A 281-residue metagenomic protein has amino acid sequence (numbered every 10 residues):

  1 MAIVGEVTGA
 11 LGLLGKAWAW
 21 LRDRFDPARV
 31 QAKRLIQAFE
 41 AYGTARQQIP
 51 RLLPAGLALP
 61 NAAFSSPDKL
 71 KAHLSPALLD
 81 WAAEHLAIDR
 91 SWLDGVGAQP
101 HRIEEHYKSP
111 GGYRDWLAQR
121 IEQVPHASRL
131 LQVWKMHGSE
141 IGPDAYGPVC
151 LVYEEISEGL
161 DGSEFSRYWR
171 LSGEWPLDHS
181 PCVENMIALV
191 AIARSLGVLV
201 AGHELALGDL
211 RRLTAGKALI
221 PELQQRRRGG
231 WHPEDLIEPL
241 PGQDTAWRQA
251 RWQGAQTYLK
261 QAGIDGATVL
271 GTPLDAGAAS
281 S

Functional and structural regions predicted by a protein language model:
M1-F25: Short, cationic, amphipathic peptide segments
A28-P54: Short basic helix-loop element that most often maps to the first helix and adjoining turn of HTH DNA-binding modules
T44, A58-L59, I88: The short coil/loop that forms the "turn" connecting the two helices of the helix-turn-helix
P54-L74, A83: Recognition helix of helix-turn-helix/homeodomain-like DNA-binding domains that insert into the DNA major groove
P76-W92: DNA major-groove recognition helix of helix-turn-helix/homeodomain DNA-binding modules
W81-H85, I103-Y107, L117-E122: Charged, alpha-helical interface segments at or near domain boundaries
D89-P110: Short amphipathic recognition helices of helix-turn-helix/homeodomain-type DNA-binding modules
L117-I264: Long, charge-rich C-terminal accessory regions
